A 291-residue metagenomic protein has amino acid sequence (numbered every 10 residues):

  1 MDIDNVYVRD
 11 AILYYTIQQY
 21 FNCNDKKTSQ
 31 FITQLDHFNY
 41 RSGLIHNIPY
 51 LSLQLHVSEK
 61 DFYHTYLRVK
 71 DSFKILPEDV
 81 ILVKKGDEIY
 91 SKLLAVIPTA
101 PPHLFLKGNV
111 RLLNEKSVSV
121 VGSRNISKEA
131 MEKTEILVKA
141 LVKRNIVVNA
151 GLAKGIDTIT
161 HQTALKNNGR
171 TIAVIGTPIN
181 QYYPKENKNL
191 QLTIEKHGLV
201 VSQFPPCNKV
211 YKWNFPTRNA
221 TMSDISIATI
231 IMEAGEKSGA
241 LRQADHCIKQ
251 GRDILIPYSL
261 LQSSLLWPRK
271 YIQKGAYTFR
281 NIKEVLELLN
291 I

Functional and structural regions predicted by a protein language model:
M1-E132, K139: Short, positively charged patches
D2-V8, K85-I291: Glycine-biased, small-residue-rich flexible motifs in mid-sequence functional cores and linkers
